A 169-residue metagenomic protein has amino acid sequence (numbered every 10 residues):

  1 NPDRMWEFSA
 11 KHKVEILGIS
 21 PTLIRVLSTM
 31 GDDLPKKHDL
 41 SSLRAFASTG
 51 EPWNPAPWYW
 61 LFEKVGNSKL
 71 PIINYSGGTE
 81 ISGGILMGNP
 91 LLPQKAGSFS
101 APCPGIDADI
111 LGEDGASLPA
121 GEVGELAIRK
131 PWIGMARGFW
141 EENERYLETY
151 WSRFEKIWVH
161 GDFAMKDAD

Functional and structural regions predicted by a protein language model:
N1-F8: ATP-dependent adenylate-forming carboxylate-activation enzymes
W6, V14-I19, S28-Q94, D107 (+1 more regions): Gly/Ser/Thr-rich phosphate-binding loop
T22-R25, E51, P131-G134: Alpha-helix/helix-capping structural signal
L92-S98, T149-Y150: Short, P/G- and charge-enriched loop/turn segments at secondary-structure junctions
A101-G105, W158: Short coil-to-beta-strand transition motifs
D109-I110, M165: Hydrophobic beta-strand positions
P119-G121, A127-D169: Conserved ATP-binding/catalytic segment of the ANL
